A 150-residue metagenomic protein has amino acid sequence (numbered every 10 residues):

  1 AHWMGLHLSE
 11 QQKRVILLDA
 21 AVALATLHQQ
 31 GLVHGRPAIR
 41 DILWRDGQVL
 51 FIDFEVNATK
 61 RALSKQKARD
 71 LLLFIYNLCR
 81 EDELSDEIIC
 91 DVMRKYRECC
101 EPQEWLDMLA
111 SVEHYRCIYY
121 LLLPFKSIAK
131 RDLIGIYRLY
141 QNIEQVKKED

Functional and structural regions predicted by a protein language model:
H2-W3, Q103: A short secondary-structure junction motif
W3-R40, R45, V49, L71: Conserved kinase catalytic-core helix
N57-D150: C-lobe/activation-segment region of protein kinase-like
